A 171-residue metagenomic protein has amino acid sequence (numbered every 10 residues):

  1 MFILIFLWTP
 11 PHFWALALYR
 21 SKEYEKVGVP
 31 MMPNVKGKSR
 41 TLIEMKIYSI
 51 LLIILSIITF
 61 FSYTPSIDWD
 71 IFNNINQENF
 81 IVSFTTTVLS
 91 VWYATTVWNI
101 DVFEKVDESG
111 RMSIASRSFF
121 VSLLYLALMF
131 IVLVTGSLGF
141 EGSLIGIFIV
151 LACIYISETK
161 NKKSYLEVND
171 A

Functional and structural regions predicted by a protein language model:
F2, L42, K46, I81-F84: Hydrophobic alpha-helical transmembrane segments
F2-S21, T87-V102, A152-K163: Transmembrane alpha-helical segments that form the membrane-embedded catalytic/substrate-channel core of multi-pass
F6, P10, I50, I54 (+3 more regions): Generic alpha-helical transmembrane segments of integral inner-membrane proteins, especially permease/transport modules
T9-D70, I75: Solvent-exposed interhelical
S39-R40, R117-I131, A171: Small-residue-rich segments of transmembrane alpha-helices in multi-pass membrane proteins, especially helix faces
S49-V121, L138-G146: Transmembrane helix-loop-helix
G136-S164: Transmembrane alpha-helices
K163-A171: Short, charged juxtamembrane terminal tails flanking transmembrane helices
